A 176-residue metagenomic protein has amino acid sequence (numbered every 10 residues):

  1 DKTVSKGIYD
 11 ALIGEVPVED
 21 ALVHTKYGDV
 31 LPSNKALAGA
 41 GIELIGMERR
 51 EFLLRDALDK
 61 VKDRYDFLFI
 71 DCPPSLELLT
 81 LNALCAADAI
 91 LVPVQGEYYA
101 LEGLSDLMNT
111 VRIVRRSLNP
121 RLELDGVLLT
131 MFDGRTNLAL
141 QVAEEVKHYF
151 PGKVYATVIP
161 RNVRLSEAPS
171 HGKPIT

Functional and structural regions predicted by a protein language model:
D1-T176: P-loop NTP-binding core
